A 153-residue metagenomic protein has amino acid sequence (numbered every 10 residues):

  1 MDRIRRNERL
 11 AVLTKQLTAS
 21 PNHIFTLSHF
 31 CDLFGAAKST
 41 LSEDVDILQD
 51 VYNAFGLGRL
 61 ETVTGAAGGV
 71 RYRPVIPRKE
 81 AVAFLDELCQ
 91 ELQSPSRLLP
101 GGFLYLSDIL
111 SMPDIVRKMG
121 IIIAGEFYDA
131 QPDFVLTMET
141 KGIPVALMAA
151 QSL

Functional and structural regions predicted by a protein language model:
D2-R9, T14, P21-D46, D50-L153: PRPP-associated nucleotide enzymes
